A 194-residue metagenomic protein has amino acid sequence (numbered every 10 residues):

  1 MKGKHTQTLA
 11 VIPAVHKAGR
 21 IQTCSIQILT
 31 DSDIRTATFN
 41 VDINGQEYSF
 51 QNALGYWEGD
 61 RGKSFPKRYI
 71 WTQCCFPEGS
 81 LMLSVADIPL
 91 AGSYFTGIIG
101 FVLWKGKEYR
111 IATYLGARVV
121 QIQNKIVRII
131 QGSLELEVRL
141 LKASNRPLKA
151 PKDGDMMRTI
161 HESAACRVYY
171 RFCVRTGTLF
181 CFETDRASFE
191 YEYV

Functional and structural regions predicted by a protein language model:
M1-V194: Structured soluble/peripheral alpha/beta segments that form catalytic or ligand/cofactor-binding pockets
